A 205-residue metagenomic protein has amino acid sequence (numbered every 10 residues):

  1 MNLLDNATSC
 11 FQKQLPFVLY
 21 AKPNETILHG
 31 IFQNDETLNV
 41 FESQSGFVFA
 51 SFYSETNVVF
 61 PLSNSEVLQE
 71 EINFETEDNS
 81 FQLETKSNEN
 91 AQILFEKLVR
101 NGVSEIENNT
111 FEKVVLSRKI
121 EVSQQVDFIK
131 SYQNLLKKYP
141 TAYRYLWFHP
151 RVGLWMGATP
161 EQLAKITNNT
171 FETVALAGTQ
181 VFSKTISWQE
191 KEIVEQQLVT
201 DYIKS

Functional and structural regions predicted by a protein language model:
M1-N39, V122-Q125, I129: Short Lys/Arg-enriched alpha/beta "domain-start" segment
Q14-F17, S43-G46, T141-R144, G153-L154: Short, surface-exposed beta-edge/turn micro-motifs
L19, V59-F60, M156, T173: Generic recognition of long tandem-repeat/solenoid scaffolds
K22-V122, E190-I193: Non-catalytic accessory segments adjacent to catalytic cores
N24-T26, Y53-E55, V152, E161-L163 (+2 more regions): Short, glycine-/Ser/Thr-/acidic-enriched flexible segments
E42-Q44, L163-S205: Cytosolic ligand/metal-binding cores
V58-P61, V126, K184-T185: Short, conserved acidic/polar surface loops in the N-terminal third of protein domains
N73-E161, I166, T170, L176-Q180: Intrinsically disordered, low-complexity linker/loop segments enriched in Gly/Pro and charged/polar residues
